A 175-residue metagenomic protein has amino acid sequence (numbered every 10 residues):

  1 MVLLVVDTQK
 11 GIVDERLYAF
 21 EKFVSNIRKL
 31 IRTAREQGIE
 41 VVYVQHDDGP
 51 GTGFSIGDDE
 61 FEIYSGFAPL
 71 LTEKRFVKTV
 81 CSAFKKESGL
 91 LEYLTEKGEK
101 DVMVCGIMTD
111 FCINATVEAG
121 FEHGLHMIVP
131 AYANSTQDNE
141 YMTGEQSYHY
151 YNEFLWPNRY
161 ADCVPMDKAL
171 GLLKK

Functional and structural regions predicted by a protein language model:
M1-V2, K29-R32, F54-K175: Active-site-adjacent betaalpha module
L4-D7: N-terminal nucleotide-binding beta1-loop-alpha1 segment
Q9, D47-D48, C81, M108: Catalytic metal-binding/acid-base residues of hydrolase active sites
Q9-E15: Short acidic, Gly/Ser-rich segments with clustered Asp/Glu that frequently serve as metal-coordination loops in enzyme
R16-D47: A short alpha/beta connector and helix-capping loop motif
G51: Phosphate-coordination/substrate-recognition cap region in phosphate-metabolizing enzymes
